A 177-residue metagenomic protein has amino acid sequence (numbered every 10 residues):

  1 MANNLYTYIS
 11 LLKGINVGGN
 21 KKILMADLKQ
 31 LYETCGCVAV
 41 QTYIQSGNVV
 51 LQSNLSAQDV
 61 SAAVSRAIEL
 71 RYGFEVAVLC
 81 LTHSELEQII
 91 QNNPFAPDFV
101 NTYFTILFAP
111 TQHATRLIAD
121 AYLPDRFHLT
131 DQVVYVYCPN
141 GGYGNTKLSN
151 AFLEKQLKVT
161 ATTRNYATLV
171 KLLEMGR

Functional and structural regions predicted by a protein language model:
A2-S46, V50-R177: Surface-exposed, charge/polar-rich loops and edge strands
